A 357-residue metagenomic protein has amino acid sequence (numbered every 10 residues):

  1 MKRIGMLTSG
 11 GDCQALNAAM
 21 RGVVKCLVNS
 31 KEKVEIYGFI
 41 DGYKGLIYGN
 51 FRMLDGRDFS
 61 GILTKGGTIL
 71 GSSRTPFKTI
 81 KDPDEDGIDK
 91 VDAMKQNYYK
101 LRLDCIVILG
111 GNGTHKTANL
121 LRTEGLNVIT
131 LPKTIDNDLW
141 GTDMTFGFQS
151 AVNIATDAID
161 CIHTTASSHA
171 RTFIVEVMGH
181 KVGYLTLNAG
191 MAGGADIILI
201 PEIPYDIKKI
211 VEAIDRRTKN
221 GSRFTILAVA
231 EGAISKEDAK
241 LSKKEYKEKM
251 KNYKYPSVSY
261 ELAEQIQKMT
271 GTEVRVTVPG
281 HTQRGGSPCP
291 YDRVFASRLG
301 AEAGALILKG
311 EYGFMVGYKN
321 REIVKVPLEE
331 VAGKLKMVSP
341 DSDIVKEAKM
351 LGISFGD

Functional and structural regions predicted by a protein language model:
M1-N50: N-terminal phosphate-binding or glycine-rich loops at protein starts, especially the Walker A/P-loop of NTPases
R3-G11, I69-G71, D104-I108, F173-E176: Short glycine-rich or small-residue beta-strand-to-loop segments that form or flank ligand, phosphate, metal/Fe-S
D12-V23, L46-I47, V91-D92, L103-N119 (+6 more regions): Short glycine/serine/threonine-rich phosphate/pyrophosphate-binding segments that cradle anionic phosphate groups
K31, R122-T145, L199-D206: Short, acidic/small-residue loops that bind anionic groups at enzyme active sites
Y48-I106, G113, F146-N153, D157 (+1 more regions): Glycine-rich oxoanion-binding loops at beta->alpha junctions
N97, I108-G110, K116-L120, F148-S167 (+1 more regions): Accessory alpha-helical/coil subdomains and C-terminal extensions that flank or cap enzyme catalytic cores
K254-D357: C-terminal non-catalytic interaction/assembly regions of soluble proteins
